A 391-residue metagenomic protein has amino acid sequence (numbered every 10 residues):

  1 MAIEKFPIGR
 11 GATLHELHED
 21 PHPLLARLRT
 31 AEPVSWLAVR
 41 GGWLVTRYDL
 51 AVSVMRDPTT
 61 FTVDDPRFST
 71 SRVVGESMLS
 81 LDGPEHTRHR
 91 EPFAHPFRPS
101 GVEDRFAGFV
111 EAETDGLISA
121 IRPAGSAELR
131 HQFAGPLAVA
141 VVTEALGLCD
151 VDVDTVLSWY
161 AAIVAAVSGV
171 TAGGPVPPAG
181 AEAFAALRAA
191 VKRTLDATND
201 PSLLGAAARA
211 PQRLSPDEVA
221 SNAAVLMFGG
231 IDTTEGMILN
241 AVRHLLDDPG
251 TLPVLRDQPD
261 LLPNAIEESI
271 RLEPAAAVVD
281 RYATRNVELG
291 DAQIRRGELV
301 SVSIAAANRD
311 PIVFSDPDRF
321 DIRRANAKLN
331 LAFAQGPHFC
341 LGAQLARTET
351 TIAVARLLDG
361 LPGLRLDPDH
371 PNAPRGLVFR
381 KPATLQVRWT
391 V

Functional and structural regions predicted by a protein language model:
M1-V391: Cytochrome P450
